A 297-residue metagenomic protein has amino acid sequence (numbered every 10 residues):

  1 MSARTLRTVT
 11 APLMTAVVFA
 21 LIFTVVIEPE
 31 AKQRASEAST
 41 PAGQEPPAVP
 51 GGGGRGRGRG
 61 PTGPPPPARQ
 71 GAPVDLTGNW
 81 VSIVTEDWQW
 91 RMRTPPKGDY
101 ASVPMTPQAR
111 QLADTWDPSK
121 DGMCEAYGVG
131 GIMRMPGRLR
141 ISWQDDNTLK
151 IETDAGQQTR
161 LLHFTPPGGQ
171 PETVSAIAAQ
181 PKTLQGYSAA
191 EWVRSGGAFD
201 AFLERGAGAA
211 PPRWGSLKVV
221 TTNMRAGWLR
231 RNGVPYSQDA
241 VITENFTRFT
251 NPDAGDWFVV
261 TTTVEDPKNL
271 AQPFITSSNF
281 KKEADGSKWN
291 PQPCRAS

Functional and structural regions predicted by a protein language model:
M1-T10: N-terminal secretory signal peptides that target proteins for export/translocation
S2, T24-S297: PEST-like low-complexity, intrinsically disordered acidic/proline/serine-rich tracts that flank trafficking/processing
L6, V17-F19, S297: In a subset of proteins, long, contiguous C-terminal domains/tails are tracked
T10-L13, A38-T40: A periodicity- and composition-biased signal for non-globular, repetitive helical segments
P12-T24: Bacterial N-terminal signal peptides
